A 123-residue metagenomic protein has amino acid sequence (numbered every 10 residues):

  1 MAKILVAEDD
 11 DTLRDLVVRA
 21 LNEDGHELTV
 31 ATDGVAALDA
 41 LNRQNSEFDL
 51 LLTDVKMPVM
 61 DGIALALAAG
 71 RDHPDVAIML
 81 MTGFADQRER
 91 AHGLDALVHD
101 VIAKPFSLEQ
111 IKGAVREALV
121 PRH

Functional and structural regions predicted by a protein language model:
D10-T29, A118: Two-component/phosphorelay signaling modules centered on CheY-like receiver
V18, F106-A118: C-terminal output helix
V30-L50, R71, E89: Acidic, metal-coordinating helix/loop segments flanking the phosphotransfer/catalytic sites of two-component signaling
D33-A36, D61-L65: Acidic catalytic/metal-coordinating carboxylates
T53-D54: Active-site T/S-Asp motif of two-component receiver
M57: Receiver (REC) domain active-site loop signature in two-component systems and cognate sites in sensor histidine kinases
A64, F84-I102, E109, G113: Alpha4 helix (beta4-alpha4-beta5 surface) of REC/receiver domains from two-component response regulators
